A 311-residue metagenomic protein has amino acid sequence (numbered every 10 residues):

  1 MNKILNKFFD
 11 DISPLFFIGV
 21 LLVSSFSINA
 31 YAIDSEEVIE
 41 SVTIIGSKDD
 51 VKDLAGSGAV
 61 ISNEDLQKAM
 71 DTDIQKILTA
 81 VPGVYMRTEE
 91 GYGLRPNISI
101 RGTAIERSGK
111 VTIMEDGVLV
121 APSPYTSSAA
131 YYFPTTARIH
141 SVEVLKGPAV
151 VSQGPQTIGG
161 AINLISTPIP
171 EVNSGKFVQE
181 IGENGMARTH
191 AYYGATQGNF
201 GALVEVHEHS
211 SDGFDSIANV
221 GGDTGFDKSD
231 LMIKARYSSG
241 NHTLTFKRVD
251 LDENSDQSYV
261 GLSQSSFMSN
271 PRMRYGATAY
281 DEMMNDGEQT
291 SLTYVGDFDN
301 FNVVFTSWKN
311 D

Functional and structural regions predicted by a protein language model:
M1-D34: Cleavable N-terminal targeting peptides that direct proteins into the secretory/outer-membrane pathway or into
L5, S127, S174-V178, S216-G221 (+3 more regions): Extracellular loop and loop/strand-boundary signature of outer-membrane beta-barrel proteins
I39-A69, L94-N97: N-terminal periplasmic "start-of-domain" segments of outer-membrane beta-barrel proteins
L66, L78, V142-V144, I162-L164 (+1 more regions): Non-catalytic regulatory/gating segments with a bias toward low-complexity or hydrophobic composition
Q75-V118, P122: Extracytoplasmic beta-strand/coil segments of soluble accessory domains associated with Gram-negative outer-membrane
V118-K146: Short acidic/polar hinge/loop motifs at secondary-structure boundaries that mediate gating or recognition
Y125-T126, F214-G221, Q257-S265, T306-S307 (+1 more regions): Outer-membrane beta-barrel translocator domains and adjoining extracellular loop/strand segments of Gram-negative
S174, I181-S210, N219-S258, M284-D297: Transmembrane beta-barrel wall of Gram-negative outer-membrane proteins
